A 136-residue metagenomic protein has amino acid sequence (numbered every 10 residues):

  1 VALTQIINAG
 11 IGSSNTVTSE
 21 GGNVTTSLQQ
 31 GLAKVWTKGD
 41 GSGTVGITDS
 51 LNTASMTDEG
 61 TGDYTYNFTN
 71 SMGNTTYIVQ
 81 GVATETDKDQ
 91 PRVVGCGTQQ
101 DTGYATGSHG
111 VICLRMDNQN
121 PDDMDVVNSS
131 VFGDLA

Functional and structural regions predicted by a protein language model:
V1-T48: Intrinsic low-complexity, repeat-rich intrinsically disordered segments enriched in small/flexible residues
Q30-A136: Extracellular attachment/recognition segments
